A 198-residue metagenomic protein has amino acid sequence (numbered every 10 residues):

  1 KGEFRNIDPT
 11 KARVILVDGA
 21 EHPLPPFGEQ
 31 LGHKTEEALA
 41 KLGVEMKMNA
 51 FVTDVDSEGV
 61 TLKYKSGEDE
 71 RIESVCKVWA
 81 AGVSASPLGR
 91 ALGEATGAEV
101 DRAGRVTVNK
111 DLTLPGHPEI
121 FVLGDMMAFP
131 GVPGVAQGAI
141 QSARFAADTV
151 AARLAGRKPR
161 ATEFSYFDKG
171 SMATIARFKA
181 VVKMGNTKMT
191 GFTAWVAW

Functional and structural regions predicted by a protein language model:
K1-A50: Rossmann-like dinucleotide-binding cores of NAD(P)H-dependent redox enzymes
K1-D8, S66-G67, R153, R157: Alpha-helix termini
I15-V17, K47, V78, F121-L123 (+1 more regions): Hydrophobic/aromatic beta-strand patches that form the interior of the parallel beta-sheet core in alpha/beta enzyme
G19, D125, R177: Cofactor-binding loop segments of dinucleotide-utilizing enzymes, especially the Rossmann-like FAD- and NAD(P)+-binding
M48-G59: A conserved short coil-to-beta-strand element within the FAD-binding core of flavoproteins
V52, K63-E70: A structured beta-alpha segment of the ubiquitous adenosine-cofactor-binding alpha/beta core
G59, I72-R144, D148-A152: FAD-site-proximal beta/loop scaffold in flavoenzymes
S142-W198: C-terminal, flexible cofactor-proximal segment of oxidoreductases
